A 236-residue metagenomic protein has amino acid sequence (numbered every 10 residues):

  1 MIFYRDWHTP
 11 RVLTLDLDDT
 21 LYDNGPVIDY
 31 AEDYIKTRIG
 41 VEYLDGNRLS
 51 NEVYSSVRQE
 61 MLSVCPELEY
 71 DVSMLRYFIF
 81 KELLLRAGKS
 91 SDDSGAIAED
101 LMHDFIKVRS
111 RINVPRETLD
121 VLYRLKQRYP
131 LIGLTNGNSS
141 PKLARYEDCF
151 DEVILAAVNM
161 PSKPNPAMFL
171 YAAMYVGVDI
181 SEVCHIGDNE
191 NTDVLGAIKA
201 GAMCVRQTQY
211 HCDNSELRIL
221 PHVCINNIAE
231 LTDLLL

Functional and structural regions predicted by a protein language model:
M1-L13, G25, S94, L119 (+2 more regions): Asp-based, Mg2+/Mn2+-dependent phosphohydrolase catalytic module
F3-R116: N-terminal helical cap/lid subdomain that shapes the substrate entry/recognition surface in HAD-like hydrolases
S55, Y123-K126: Alpha-helix boundary recognition
